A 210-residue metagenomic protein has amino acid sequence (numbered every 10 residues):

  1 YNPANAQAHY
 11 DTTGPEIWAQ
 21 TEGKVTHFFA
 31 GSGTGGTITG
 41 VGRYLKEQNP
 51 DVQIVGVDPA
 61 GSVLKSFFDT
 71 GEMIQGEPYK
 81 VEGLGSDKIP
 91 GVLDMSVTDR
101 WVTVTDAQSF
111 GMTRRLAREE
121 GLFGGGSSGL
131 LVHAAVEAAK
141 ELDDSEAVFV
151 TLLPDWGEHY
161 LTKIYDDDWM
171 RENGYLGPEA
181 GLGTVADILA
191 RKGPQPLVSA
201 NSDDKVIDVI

Functional and structural regions predicted by a protein language model:
Y1-G36, G40-R43, M95, D99 (+1 more regions): Active-site/ligand-binding-proximal alpha/beta "capping" segment
G31, V55-V57, L152: Generic beta-sheet signal
G31-V41, L64, G126-A135: Short glycine/serine/threonine-rich phosphate/pyrophosphate-binding segments that cradle anionic phosphate groups
G40-Q48, L122, A135-A139: Active-site-proximal alpha-helical scaffold in enzymes
E47-G126, I164-D187, P196: Active-site/ligand-binding loops adjacent to catalytic centers
E47-V55, A138-V148: Phosphate-handling active-site elements
S109, V132-E141: A short, acidic, amphipathic alpha-helical segment used as a generic capping/interface helix at domain edges
A139-L142, V150-I210: Tandem CBS (Cystathionine beta-synthase) repeat/Bateman regulatory domains
